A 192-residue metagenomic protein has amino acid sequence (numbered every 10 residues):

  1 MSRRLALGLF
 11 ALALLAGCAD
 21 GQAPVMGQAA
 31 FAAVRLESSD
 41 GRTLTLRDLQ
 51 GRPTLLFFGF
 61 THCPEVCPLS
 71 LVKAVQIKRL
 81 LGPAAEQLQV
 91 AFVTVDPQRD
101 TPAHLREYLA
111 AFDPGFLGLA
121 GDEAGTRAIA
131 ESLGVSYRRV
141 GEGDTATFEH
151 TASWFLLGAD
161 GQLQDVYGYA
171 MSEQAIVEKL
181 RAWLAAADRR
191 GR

Functional and structural regions predicted by a protein language model:
M1-A16: Sec-dependent bacterial lipoprotein signal peptides
C18-Q22: Bacterial signal peptide processing site
R35-T54, K78: A short beta-strand-turn-helix
R47-A74: Short active-site neighborhood of thiol/selenol oxidoreductases, capturing the structured segment around
P64-V95: Mid-chain, structured segments of secreted extracytoplasmic proteins
E86-D100, G115-A124: Thiol-based oxidoreductase modules, predominantly thioredoxin-like and allied folds used for disulfide exchange
R106-T151: Short, internal strand/loop/helix patches that form the active-site neighborhood or redox-interaction surface
G143-R192: Thiol-/selenol-based redox modules, centered on thioredoxin-like and closely related oxidoreductase domains
